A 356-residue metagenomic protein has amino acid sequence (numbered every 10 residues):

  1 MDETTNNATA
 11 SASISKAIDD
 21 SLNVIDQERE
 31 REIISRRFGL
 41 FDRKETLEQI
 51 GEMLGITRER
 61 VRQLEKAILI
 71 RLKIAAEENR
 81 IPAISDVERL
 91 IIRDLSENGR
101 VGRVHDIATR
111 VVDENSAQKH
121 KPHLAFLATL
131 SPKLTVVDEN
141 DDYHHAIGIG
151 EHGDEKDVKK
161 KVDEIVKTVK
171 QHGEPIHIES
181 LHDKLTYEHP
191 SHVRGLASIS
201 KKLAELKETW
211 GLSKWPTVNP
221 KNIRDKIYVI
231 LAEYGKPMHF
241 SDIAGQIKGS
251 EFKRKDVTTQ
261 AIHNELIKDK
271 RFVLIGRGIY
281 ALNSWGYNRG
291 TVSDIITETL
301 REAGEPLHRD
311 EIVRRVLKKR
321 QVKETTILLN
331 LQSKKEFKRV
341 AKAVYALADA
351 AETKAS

Functional and structural regions predicted by a protein language model:
M1-K268, V273-S356: Transcription-machinery-associated regions
